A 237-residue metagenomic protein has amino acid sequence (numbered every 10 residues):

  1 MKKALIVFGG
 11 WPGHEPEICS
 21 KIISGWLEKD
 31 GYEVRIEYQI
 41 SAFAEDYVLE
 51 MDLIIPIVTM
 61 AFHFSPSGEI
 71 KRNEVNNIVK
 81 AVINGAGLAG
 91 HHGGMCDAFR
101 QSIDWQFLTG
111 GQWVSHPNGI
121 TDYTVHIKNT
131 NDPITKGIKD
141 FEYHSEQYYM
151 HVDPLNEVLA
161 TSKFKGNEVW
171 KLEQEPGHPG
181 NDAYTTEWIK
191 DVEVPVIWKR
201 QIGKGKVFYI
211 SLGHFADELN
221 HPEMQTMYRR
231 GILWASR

Functional and structural regions predicted by a protein language model:
K2-K3, K29, D46, G177-V196 (+1 more regions): Extracellular ligand-binding/catalytic regions of CAZymes and related secreted enzymes and adhesion modules
K3-I6, E15-C96: Helical hinge/lid and interdomain linker segments adjacent to catalytic or ligand-binding clefts that mediate domain
F8-W11, G213: Residue-level signal for short, function-critical loop segments
P12-P16, N167-W170, D217-L219: Short, solvent-exposed loop/turn elements at domain surfaces
C19, I23, E74, Q101 (+2 more regions): Stable alpha-helical elements in mature extracytoplasmic
E28, E50, V114-G203: Catalytic beta-strand/loop cores that center a nucleophilic Ser/Cys/Thr and support acyl-enzyme chemistry
I55, A89, L159, F208-I210: Hydrophobic/aromatic beta-strand patches that form the interior of the parallel beta-sheet core in alpha/beta enzyme
A61-G137: A glycine-rich, often tryptophan-bearing local segment used as a flexible ligand/cofactor-contacting loop or short
